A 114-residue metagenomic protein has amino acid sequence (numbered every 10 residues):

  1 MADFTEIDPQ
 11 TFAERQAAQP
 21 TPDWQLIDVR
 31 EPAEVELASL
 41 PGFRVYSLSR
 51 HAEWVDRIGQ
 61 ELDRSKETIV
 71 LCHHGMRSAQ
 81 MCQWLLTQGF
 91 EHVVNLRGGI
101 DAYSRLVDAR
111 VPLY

Functional and structural regions predicted by a protein language model:
M1-Q25, V29-T68, M76-Y114: Rhodanese-like catalytic fold shared by cysteine-dependent sulfurtransferases and DSP/PTP-type phosphatases
C72: Short cysteine clusters
